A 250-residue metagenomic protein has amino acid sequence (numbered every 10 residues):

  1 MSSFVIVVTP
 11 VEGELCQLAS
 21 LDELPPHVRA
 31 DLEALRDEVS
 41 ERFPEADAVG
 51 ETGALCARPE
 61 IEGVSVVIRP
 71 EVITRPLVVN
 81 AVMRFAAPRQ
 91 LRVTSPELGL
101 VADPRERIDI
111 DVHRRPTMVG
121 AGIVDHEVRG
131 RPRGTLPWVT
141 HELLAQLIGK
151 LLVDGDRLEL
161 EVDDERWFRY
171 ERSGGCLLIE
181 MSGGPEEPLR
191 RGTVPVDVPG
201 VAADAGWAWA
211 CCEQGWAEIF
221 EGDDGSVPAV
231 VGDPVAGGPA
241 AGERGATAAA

Functional and structural regions predicted by a protein language model:
M1-G238, G242-A250: Acidic (Asp/Glu-rich) sequence patches and key acidic residues that form negatively charged surfaces used
